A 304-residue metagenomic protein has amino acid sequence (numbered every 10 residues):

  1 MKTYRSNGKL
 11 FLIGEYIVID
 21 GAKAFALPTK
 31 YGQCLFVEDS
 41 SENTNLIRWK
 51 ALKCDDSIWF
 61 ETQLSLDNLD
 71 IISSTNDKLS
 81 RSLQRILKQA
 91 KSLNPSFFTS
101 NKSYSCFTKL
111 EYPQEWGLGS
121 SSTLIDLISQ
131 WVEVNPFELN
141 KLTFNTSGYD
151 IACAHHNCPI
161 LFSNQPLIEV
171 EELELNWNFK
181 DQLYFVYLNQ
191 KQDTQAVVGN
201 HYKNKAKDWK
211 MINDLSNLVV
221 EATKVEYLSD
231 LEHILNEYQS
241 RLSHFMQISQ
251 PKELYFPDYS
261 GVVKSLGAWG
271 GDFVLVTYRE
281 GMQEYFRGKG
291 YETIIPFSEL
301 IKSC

Functional and structural regions predicted by a protein language model:
K2-N7, V18, L27, C34-S100 (+4 more regions): C-terminal nucleotide
E15: Active-site loop/lid in soluble adenylation, ligation, and acyl-transfer enzymes
L110-Q114: Acidic, glycine-rich active-site loops and adjacent beta-strand->loop/helix elements that engage anionic groups
E115-P136: DPxDG-like acidic metal-binding loop motif
